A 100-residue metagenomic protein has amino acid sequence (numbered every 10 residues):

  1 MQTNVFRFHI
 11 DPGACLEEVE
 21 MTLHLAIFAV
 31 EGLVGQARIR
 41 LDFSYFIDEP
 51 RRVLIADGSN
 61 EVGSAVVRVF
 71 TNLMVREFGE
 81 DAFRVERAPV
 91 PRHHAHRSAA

Functional and structural regions predicted by a protein language model:
M1-A100: Long, contiguous binding/interaction regions
